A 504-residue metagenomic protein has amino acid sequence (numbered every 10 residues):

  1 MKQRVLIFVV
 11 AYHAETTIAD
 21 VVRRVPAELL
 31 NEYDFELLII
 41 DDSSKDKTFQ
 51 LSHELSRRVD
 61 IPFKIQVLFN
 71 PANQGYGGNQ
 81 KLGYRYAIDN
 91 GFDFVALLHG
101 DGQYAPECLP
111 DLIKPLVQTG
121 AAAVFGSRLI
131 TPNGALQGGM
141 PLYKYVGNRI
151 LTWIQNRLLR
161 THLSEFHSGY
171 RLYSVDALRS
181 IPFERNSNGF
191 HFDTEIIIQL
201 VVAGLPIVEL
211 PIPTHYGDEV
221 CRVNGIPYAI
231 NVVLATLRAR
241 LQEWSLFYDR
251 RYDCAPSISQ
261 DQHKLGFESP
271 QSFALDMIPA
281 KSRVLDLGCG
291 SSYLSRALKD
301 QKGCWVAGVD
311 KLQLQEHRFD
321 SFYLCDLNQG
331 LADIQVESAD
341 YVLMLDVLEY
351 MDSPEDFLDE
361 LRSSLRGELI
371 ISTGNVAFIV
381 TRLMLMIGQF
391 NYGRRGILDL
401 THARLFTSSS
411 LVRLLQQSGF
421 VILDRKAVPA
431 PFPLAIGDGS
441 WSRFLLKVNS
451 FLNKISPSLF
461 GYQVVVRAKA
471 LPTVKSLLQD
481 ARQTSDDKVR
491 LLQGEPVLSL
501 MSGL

Functional and structural regions predicted by a protein language model:
M1-R24: N-proximal low-complexity "stem/linker" segments adjacent to membrane-targeting elements
H13, D42-S43, Q74, G83: Conserved short acidic donor-positioning loop in nucleotide-sugar-dependent glycosyltransferases
R24-D34: Short, acidic, metal-binding catalytic loop of nucleotide-sugar glycosyltransferases
D41-Q50: A conserved acidic beta->alpha catalytic loop
K47, G100-K114, E355: Acidic donor-binding/catalytic loop of UDP-sugar-dependent glycosyltransferases, especially processive GT2
N70-D89, F94, P106-F190, G217-P227 (+4 more regions): Acceptor/aglycone-binding surface of glycosyltransferases and processive sugar-polymer synthases
W244-Y341, E355-L358, K426-L452, G461-V465 (+1 more regions): Conserved N-terminal segment of class I S-adenosyl-L-methionine
E355-L369: A short glycine-rich, Lys/Arg-flanked "PGG" loop and its adjoining helix->strand segment in the class I
